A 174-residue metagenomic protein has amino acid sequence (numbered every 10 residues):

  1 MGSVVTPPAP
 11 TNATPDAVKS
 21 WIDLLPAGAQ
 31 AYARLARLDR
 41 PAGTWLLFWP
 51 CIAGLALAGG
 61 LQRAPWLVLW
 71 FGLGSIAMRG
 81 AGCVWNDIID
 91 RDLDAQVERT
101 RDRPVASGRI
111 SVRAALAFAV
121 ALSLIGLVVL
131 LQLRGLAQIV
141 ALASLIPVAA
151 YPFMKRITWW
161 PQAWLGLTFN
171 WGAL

Functional and structural regions predicted by a protein language model:
M1-S3, K19, R34, G43 (+2 more regions): Residue-level detector of alpha-helical transmembrane segments in integral membrane proteins
V4-Q30, C83-I110: Cytosolic, membrane-interface loops and tails of multi-pass inner-membrane proteins
P26, L38, A58, Q62-W66 (+4 more regions): Juxtamembrane/transmembrane-helix boundary motifs in multi-pass membrane proteins
A29, A33-R34, R103-L174: Intramembrane alpha-helical segments
R37-L47: Membrane-interface helix starts
A42-G43, G82, D90, T158-W159 (+1 more regions): Hydrophobic side chains within alpha-helical segments
F48-I89, R99, S123-V128, Q138-A149 (+1 more regions): Membrane-embedded alpha-helical segments that form the functional core of polytopic membrane enzymes, especially those
A58, R91-D94, K155-W159: Perimembrane helix-loop junctions in membrane proteins
